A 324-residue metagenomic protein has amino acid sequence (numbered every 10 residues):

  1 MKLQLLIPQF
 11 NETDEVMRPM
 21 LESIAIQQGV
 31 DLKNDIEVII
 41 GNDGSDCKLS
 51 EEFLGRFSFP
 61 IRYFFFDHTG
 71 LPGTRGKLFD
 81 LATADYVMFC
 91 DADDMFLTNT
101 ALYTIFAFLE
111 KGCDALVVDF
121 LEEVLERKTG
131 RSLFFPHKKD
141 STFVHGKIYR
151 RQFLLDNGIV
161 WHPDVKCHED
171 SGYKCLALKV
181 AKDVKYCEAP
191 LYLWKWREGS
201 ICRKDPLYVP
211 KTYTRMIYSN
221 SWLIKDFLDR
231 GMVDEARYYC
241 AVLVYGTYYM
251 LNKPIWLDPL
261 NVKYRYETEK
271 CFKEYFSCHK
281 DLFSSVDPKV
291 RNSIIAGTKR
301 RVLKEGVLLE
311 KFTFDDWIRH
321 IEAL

Functional and structural regions predicted by a protein language model:
M1-W222, L228-R230, A323-L324: Nucleotide-sugar donor-binding/catalytic module of glycosyltransferases that assemble extracellular/cell-envelope
Y63, P72-G73, W256-L324: Membrane-interface aromatic/basic loop that binds lipid-linked glycans or pyrophosphate carriers, typified by
T100, L176-A177, G199-S200, Y249 (+3 more regions): Charge-rich, low-complexity amphipathic helices in intrinsically disordered tails/linkers adjacent to domains
A101-L102, R237, R291: Short functional linear motifs
V165, V233-Y238, K280-V286: Short, surface-exposed acidic
D170, R237-V242: Alpha-helical scaffolds flanking conserved acidic
L191-R197, K204-E235, Y245-K253, D258-H279: Catalytic core of nucleotide-sugar-dependent glycosyltransferases
